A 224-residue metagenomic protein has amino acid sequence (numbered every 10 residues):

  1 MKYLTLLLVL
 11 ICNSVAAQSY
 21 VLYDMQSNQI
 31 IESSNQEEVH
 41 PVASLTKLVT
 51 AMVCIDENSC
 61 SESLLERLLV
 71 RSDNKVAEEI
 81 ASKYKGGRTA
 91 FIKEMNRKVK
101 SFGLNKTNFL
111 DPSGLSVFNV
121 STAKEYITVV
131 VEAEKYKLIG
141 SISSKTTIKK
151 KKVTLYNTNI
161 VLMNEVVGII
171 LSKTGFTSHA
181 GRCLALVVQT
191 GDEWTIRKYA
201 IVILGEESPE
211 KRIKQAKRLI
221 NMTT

Functional and structural regions predicted by a protein language model:
Y3-C12: Sec-dependent N-terminal signal peptides
S14, S44-A51, N74-A77, N119-I127: Short alpha-helical patches at coil-to-helix transitions and adjacent helical residues in well-structured domains
V15-S34: A short, well-structured edge-of-sheet supersecondary motif
Q18-S19, Y23, S82, G86-T224: Penicillin-recognizing serine hydrolase domain
S27-N28, V39-S59, Y126: Active-site SXXK
Q29-S33, P41, E210-K211: Short, solvent-exposed loop/turn elements at domain surfaces
N35-H40, S113-V117: A short glycine/serine-rich beta->alpha loop
V42, M52-E78, S82, G86-A90: Active-site-proximal loop and beta-strand segments within enzyme catalytic domains
